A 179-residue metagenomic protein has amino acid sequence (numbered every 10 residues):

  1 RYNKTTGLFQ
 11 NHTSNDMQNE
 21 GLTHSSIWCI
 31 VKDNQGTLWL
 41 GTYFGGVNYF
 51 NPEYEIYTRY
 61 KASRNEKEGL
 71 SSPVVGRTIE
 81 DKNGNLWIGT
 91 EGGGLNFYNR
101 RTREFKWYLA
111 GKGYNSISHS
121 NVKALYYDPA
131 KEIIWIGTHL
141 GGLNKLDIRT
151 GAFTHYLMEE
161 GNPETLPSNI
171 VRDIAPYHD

Functional and structural regions predicted by a protein language model:
R1-D179: Carboxylate-rich, polar loop motifs that coordinate divalent cations or form catalytic acidic clusters
